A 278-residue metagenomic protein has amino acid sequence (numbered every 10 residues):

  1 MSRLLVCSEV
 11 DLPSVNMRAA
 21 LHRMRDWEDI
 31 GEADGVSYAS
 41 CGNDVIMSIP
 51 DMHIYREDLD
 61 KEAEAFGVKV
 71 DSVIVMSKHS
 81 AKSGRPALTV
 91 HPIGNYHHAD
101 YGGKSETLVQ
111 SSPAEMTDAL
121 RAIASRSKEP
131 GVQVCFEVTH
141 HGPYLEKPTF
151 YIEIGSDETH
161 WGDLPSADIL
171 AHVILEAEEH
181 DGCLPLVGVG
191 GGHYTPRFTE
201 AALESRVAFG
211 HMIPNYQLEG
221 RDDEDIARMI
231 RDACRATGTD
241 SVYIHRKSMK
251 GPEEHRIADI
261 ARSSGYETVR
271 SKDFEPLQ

Functional and structural regions predicted by a protein language model:
M1-H140, Y144-L145, D157-E158, L164 (+3 more regions): N-terminal catalytic or cofactor-binding beta/alpha core of small enzyme domains
T195-E204: Short glycine/threonine-rich loop-to-helix capping motif typified by GTGT followed within a few residues by an Asp-Pro
